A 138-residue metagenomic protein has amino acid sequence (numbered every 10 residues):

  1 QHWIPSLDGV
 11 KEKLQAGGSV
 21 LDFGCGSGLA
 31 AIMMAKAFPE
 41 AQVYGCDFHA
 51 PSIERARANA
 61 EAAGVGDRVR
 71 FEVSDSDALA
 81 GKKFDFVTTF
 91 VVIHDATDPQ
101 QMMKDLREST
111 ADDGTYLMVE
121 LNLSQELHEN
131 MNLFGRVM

Functional and structural regions predicted by a protein language model:
Q1-G17: Conserved Class I S-adenosyl-L-methionine-dependent methyltransferase catalytic core
Q15-G26: Conserved class I S-adenosyl-L-methionine
G28-I32: Glycine-rich SAM-binding Motif I of class I
M33-D77: Class I SAM-dependent methyltransferase SAM/SAH-binding core
D77-V87: A short acidic, Gly/Pro-enriched loop at the edge of an enzyme's catalytic core that lines a small-molecule cofactor
D85-P99: A short SAM/SAH-binding and catalytic strip from SAM-dependent methyltransferases
Q100-D112: A short glycine-rich, Lys/Arg-flanked "PGG" loop and its adjoining helix->strand segment in the class I
V119-M138: C-terminal alpha-helical "lid/dimerization" subdomain adjacent to the S-adenosyl-L-methionine
